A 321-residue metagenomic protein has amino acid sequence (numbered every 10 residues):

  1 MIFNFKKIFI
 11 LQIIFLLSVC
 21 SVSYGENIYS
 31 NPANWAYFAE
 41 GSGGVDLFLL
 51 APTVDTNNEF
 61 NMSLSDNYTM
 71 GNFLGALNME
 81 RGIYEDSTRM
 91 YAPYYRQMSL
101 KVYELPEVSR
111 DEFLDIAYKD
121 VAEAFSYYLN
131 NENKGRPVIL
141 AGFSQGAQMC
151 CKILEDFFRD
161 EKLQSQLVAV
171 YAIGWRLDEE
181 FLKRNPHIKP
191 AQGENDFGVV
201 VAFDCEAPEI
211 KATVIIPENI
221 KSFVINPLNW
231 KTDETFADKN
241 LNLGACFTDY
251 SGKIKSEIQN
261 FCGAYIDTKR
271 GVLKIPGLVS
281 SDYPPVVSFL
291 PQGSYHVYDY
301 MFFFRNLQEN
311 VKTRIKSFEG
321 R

Functional and structural regions predicted by a protein language model:
M1-I10: Bacterial N-terminal signal peptides that target proteins for export
I10-V19: Bacterial N-terminal signal peptides
S23-G25: Boundary at the C-terminal end of the N-terminal hydrophobic targeting segment
E40-V45: Proline/glycine-enriched tight loop/beta-turn segments at coil->beta junctions that connect or precede beta-strands
D46-L50, Y91-Y94, I139-L140, A169-A172 (+1 more regions): Structural recognition of the beta-strand scaffold that forms the well-ordered cores of secreted hydrolase catalytic
L50-R136, V279-R321: Active-site catalytic motif of lipid deacylating hydrolases and related acyltransferases
A122-K134, D156-F304, Q308-T313, S317 (+1 more regions): Surface cap/lid and interfacial helix-loop subdomains adjacent to catalytic sites that gate substrate access
G142-G146, C150: Gly/Ala-rich beta-loop-alpha elbow adjacent to hydrolase catalytic centers
